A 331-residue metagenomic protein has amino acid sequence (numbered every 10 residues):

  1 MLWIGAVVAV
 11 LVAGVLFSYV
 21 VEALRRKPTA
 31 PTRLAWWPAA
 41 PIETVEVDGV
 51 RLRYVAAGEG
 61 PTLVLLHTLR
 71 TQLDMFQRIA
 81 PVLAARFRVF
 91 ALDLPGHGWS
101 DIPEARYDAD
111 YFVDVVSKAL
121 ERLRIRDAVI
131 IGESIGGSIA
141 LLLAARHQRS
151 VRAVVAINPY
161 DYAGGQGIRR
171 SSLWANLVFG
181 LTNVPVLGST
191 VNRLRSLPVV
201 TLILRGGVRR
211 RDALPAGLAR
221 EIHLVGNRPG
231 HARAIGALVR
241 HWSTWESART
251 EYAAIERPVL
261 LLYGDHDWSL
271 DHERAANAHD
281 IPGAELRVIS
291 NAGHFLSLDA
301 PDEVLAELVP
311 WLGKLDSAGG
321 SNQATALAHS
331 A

Functional and structural regions predicted by a protein language model:
M1-P61, R86, I125-R126, G313-A331: Alpha/beta-hydrolase fold catalytic core
L24-R26, Q166-R170, S189-A253: Conserved alpha/beta-hydrolase catalytic His-Asp/Glu region
V50, V55-W99: Conserved HGGG/HGGXW glycine-rich cap/lid loop of the alpha/beta-hydrolase fold
V55, A91-I131, A306: Active-site loop/oxyanion-hole signature of alpha/beta-hydrolase fold enzymes
T71-P81, W99-I102, G165, S247 (+2 more regions): Short N-terminal helix/helix-N-cap motif within the alpha/beta-hydrolase-1
R126-R169: Conserved hydrolase catalytic core segment
P258-A292: Conserved loop-alpha-helix segment in the C-terminal half of the alpha/beta-hydrolase fold that carries the catalytic
P282-A331: Catalytic active-site module of serine/aspartate enzymes centered on a nucleophile-bearing elbow/loop
